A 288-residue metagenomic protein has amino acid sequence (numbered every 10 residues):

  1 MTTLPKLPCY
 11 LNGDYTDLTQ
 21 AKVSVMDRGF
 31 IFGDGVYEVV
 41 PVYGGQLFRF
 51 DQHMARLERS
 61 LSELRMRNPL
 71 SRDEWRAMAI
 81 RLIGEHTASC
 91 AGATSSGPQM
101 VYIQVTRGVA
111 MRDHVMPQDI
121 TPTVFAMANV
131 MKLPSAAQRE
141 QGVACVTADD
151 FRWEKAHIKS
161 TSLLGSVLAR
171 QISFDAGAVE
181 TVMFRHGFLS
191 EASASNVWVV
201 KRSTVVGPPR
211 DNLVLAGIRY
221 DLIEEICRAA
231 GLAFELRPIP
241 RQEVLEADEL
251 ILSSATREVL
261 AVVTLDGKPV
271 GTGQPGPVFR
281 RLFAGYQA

Functional and structural regions predicted by a protein language model:
M1-E180, H186-F188, D211, Y220 (+1 more regions): Conserved alpha/beta cores of soluble small-molecule-handling proteins
F184-R210, A216: Glycine- and Gly-Pro-enriched alpha-helical subdomains that act as flexible, kink-prone "lid/hinge" or packing modules
